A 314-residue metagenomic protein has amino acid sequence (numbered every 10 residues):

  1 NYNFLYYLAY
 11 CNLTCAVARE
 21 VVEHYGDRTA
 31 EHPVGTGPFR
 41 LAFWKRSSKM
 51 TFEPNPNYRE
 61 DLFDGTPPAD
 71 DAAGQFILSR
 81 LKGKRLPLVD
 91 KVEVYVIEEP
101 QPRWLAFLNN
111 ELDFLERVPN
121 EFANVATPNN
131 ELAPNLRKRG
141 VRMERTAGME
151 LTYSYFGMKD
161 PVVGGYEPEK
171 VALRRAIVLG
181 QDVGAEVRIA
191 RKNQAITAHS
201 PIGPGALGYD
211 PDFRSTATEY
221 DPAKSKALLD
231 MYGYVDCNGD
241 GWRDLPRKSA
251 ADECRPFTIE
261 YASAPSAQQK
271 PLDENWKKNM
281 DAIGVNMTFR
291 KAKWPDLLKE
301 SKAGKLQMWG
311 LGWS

Functional and structural regions predicted by a protein language model:
N1-V22, D27, G35-T51: Surface-exposed binding/hinge segments that line and control ligand-binding clefts or catalytic entry sites
Y2-T14, T36, Y155-G157, G164-E167 (+2 more regions): A structural "hinge/loop" feature
Y2-Y6, R59-D61, R103, D113-L115 (+1 more regions): Short beta-strands and strand-coil junctions in structured, solvent-facing domains, enriched
G37-R40, M50, V89-Y95, R255-A264 (+1 more regions): Short, well-ordered beta-strand elements
A42-E53, R80-L81, E93-D160, G184 (+4 more regions): Extracellular/periplasmic solute-recognition and catalytic clefts
F43, S48-D64, F76-G83, E167-K278 (+1 more regions): Append "and occasionally in soluble cytosolic enzymes with long acidic Gly/Pro-rich linkers
R103-W104, L173-R174, L297-S301: Short, hydrophobic alpha-helical packing/hinge segments within bilobed ligand-binding/sensory domains
E131, Y261, N279-S314: Periplasmic binding protein-like
